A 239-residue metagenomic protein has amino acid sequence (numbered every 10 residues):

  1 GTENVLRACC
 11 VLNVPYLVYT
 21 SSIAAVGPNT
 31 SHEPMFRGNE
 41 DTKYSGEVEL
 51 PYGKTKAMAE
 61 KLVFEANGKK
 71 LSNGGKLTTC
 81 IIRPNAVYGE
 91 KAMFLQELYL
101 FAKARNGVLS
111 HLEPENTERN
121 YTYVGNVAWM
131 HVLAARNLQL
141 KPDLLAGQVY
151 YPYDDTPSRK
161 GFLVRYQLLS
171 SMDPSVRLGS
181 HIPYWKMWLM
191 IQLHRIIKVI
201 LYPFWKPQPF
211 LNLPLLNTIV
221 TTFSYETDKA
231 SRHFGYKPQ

Functional and structural regions predicted by a protein language model:
G1-V5, V14, T55-V63, V127: Conserved catalytic Lys-bearing alpha helix of Rossmann-like short-chain dehydrogenase/reductases
E3-Y52, C80: Conserved Rossmann-fold NAD(P)-dependent oxidoreductase catalytic core, especially the SDR/UDP-sugar
F36-N39, S45-E60, A92, N120-Y121 (+1 more regions): Short-chain dehydrogenase/reductase
E47-C80: Active-site Tyr-X1-5-Lys
K69-L133, R165-L169: NAD(P)-dependent short-chain dehydrogenase/reductase
N137-F210, T227: Mid/C-terminal beta-alpha module of Rossmann-like enzyme folds, strongest in SDR-family dehydrogenases/epimerases
P214-T227: Active-site loop of classical SDR/Rossmann-like NAD(P)-dependent oxidoreductases, centered on the catalytic Tyr-X3-Lys
